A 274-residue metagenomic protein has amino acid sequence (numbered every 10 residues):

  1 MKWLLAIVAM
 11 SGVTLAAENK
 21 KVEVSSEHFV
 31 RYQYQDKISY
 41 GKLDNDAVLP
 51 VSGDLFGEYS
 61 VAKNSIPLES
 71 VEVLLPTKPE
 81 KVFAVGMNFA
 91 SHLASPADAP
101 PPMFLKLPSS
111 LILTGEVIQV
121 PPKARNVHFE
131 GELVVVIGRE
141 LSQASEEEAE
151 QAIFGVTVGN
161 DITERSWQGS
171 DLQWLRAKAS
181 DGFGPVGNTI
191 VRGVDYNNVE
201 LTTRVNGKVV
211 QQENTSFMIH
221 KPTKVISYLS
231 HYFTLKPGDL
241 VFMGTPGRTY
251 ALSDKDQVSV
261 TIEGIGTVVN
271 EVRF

Functional and structural regions predicted by a protein language model:
M1-A6: Sec-dependent signal peptide recognition, specifically the positively charged N-region followed immediately by
I7-A16: Hydrophobic h-region of N-terminal signal peptides that target proteins for export in Gram-negative bacteria
A17-P101, V194, T202-R204, S259-T261: N-terminal non-catalytic cap/leader segment that marks the start of a structured domain
E72-L74, L93, I118-V127, L141-E148 (+2 more regions): A generic local secondary-structure boundary/capping motif
K78, A84, L113, H128-E130 (+2 more regions): Residue-level recognition of short, solvent-exposed, well-ordered loop/turn junctions that link secondary-structure
P100-T114, F129, S259-E263: Structural signature of FAD isoalloxazine-binding scaffolds in flavoprotein oxidoreductases
R165-F274: Catalytic-pocket segment enriched in acidic/His residues
